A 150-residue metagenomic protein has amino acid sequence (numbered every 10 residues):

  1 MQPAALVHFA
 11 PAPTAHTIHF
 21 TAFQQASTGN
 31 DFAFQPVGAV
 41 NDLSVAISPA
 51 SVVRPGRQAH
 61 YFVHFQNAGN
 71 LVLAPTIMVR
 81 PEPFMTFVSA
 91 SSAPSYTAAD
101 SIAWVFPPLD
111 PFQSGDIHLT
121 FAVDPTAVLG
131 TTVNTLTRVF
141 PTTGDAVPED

Functional and structural regions predicted by a protein language model:
M1-D150: Exported/extracytosolic protein signature
